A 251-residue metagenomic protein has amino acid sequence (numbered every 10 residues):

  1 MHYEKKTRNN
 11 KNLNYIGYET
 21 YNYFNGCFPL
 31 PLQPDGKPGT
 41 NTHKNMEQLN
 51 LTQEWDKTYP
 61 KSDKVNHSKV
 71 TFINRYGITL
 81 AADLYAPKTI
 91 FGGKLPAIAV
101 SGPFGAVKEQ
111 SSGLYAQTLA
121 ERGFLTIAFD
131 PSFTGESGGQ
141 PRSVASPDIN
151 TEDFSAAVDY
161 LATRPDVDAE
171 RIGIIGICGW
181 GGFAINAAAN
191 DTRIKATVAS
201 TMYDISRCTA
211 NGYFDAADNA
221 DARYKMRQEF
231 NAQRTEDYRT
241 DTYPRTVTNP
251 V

Functional and structural regions predicted by a protein language model:
Q48-G93: N-terminal cap/lid segment of alpha/beta-hydrolase-fold proteins
G93-P103: Short beta-strand element of the alpha/beta-hydrolase
G105-Q117, P131: The serine-hydrolase catalytic nucleophile loop
T118-E136: Conserved alpha/beta-hydrolase
V144-P165: Alpha/beta-hydrolase active-site loop
D166-C178: Alpha/beta-hydrolase fold nucleophile elbow
G176-N186: Glycine-rich nucleophile elbow surrounding the catalytic serine of serine-hydrolase chemistry
I185-V251: Alpha/beta-hydrolase-fold enzymes
